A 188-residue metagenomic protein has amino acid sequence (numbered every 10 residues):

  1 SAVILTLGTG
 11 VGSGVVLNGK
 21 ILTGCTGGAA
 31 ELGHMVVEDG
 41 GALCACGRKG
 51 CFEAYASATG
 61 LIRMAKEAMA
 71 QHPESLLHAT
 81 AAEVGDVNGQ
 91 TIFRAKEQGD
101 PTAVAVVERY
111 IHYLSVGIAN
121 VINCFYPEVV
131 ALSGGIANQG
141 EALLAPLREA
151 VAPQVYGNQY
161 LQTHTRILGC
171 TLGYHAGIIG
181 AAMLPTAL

Functional and structural regions predicted by a protein language model:
S1-A56: Glycine-rich phosphate-binding loop of actin/hexokinase-like ATP-binding domains
I21, D39-L43, R48-L188: ATP-binding/phosphotransfer module of carbohydrate and carboxylate kinases, centering on a glycine-rich
